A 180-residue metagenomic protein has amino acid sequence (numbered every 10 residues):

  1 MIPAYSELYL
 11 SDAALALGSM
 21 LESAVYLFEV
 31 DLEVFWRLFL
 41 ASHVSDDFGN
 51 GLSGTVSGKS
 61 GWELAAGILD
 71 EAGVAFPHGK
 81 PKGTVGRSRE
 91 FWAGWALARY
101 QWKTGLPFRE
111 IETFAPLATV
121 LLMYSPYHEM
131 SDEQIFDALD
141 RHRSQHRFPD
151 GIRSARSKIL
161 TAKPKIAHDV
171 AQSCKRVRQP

Functional and structural regions predicted by a protein language model:
M1-Y9, P81-K82: A ubiquitous short alpha-helical element
L10, A14-G67: N-terminal interaction modules that seed assembly of large macromolecular complexes
A16, S60, P107, S131-Q134 (+1 more regions): Short, solvent-exposed coil/turn linker segments
E29-R37, F48, V74-P81, F108-I111: Short, surface-exposed acidic
S45, G67-H78, A98-L106: Amphipathic alpha-helical interaction surfaces
S53-R89: Long, compositionally biased
G83-Q145: A charged, amphipathic interaction segment
L121-P180: Glycine-rich, aromatic-bearing surface loops/beta-hairpins
